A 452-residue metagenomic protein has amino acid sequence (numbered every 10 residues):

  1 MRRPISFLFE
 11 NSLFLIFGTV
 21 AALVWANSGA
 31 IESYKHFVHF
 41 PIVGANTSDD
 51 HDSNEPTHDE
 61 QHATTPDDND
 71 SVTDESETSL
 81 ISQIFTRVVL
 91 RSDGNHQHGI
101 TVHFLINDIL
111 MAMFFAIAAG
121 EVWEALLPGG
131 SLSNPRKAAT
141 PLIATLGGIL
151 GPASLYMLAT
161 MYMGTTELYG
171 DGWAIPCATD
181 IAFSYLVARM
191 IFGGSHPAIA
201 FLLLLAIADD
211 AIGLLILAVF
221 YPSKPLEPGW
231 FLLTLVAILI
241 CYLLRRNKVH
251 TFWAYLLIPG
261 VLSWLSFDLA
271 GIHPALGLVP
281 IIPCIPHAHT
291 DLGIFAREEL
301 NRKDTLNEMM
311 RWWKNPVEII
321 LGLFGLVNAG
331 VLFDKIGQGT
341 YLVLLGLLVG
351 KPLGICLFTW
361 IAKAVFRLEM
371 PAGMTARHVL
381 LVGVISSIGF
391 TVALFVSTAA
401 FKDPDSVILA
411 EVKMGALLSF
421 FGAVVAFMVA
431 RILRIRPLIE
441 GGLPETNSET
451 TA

Functional and structural regions predicted by a protein language model:
R3-F7, N11, A22-N27, A45 (+8 more regions): Predominantly late transmembrane helices and immediately cytosolic-facing juxtamembrane segments
T19, L23, N27-S28, I109-A125 (+11 more regions): Transmembrane alpha-helical segments of multi-pass membrane transport proteins and ion-pumping complexes
W25-F37, D50, V89, D93-G94 (+2 more regions): Transmembrane alpha-helix boundary signature
E32-H98: Low-complexity, proline/glycine-enriched hydrophobic segments characteristic of transmembrane helices
T101, N134-I143, G164-C177, G194-L204 (+3 more regions): The feature identifies polytopic integral membrane transport proteins across all domains of life
F104-F115, T166-A182, K224-V236, A275 (+1 more regions): Structural signature of hydrophobic alpha-helical transmembrane segments
A125-S154, P225-A237, K335-G350, A376-L380 (+1 more regions): Entry/N-cap segments of selected transmembrane alpha helices and their immediately preceding amphipathic helices
D210, I216-F220, D268-H273, G322-F333 (+1 more regions): Hydrophobic alpha-helical transmembrane segments in multi-pass integral membrane proteins
